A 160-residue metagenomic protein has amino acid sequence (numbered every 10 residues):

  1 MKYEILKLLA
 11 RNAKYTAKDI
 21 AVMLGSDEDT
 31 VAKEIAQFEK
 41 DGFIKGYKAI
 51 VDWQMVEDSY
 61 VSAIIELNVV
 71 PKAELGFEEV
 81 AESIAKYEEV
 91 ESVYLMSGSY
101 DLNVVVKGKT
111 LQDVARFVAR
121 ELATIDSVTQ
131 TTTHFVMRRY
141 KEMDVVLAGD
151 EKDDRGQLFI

Functional and structural regions predicted by a protein language model:
M1-I160: A compositional/biophysical signature of low hydrophobicity enriched in polar/charged and small residues
